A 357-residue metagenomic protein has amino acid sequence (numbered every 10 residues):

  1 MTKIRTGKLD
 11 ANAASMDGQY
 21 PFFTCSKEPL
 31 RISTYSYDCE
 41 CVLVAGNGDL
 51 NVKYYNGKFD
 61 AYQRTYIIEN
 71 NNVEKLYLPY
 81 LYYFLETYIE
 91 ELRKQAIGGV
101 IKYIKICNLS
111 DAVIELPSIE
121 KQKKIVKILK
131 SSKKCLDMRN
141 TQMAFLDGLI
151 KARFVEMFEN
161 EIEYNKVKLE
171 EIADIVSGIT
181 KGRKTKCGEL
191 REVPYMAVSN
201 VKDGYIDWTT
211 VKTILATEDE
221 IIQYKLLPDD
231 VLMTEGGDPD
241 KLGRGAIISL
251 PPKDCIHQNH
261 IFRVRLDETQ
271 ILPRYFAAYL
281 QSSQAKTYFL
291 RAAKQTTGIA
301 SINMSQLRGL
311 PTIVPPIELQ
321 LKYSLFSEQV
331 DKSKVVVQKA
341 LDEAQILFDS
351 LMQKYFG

Functional and structural regions predicted by a protein language model:
M1-C39, N56, A61-Q63, E170-T185 (+1 more regions): Sequence-specific dsDNA recognition surfaces
M1-F23, D111-V126, M138-T180, G309-L321 (+1 more regions): Non-catalytic DNA-recognition/assembly elements of restriction-modification systems
F59-Y66, G98-I119, T180, D254-F262 (+2 more regions): A short glycine-rich beta-alpha junction/loop motif
R244-Q258: Short, compositionally biased
D267-T269, P273-K286: Glycine- and charge-enriched low-complexity intrinsically disordered segments
